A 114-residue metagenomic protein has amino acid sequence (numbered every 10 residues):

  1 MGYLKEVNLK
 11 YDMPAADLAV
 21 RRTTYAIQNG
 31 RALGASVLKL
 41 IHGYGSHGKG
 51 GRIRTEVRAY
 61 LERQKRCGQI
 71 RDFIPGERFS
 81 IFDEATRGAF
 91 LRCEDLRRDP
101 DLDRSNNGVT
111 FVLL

Functional and structural regions predicted by a protein language model:
M1-L114: Long, charged, low-complexity intrinsically disordered regions
